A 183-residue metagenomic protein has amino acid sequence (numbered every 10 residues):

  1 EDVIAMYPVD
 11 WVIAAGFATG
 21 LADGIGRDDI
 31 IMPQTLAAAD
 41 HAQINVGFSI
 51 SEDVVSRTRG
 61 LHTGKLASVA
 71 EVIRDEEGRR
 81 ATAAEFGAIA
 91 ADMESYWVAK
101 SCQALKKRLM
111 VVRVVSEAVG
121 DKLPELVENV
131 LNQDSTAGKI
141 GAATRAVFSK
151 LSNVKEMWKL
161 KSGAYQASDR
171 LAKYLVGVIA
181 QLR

Functional and structural regions predicted by a protein language model:
E1-R183: Glycine-rich phosphate- or other oxyanion-binding loops that anchor nucleotides, phosphorylated ligands
